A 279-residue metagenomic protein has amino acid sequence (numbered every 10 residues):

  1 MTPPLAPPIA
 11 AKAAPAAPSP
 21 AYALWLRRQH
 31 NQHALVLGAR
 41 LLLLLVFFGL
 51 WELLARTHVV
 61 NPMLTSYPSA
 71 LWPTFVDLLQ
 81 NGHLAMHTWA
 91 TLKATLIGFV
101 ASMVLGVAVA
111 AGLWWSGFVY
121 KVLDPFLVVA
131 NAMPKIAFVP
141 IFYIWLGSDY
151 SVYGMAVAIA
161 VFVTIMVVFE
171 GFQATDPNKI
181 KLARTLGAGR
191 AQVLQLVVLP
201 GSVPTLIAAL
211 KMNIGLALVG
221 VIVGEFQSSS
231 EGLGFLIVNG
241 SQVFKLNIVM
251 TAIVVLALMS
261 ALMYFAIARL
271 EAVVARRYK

Functional and structural regions predicted by a protein language model:
M1-L42, F265-K279: Transmembrane alpha-helical segments of polytopic membrane transport and secretion proteins
L24-H33, R56-V100: Periplasmic/extracellular loop-to-transmembrane helix junction in inner-membrane transport proteins
N31-V59: N-terminal signal-anchor transmembrane alpha helix
M86-A94, F142-T164, I207, I248-I253: Loop-to-helix entry region at the N-terminal start of transmembrane alpha-helices in multi-pass membrane transporters
I97-L127: Transmembrane-helix boundary motif in ABC transporter permease subunits
G117, Q173, P204, M250-K279: C-terminal transmembrane helix and the adjacent membrane-cytosol boundary/short C-terminal tail of inner/organellar
G117, S148-N213: Membrane-cytosol interface at the C-terminal ends of specific transmembrane alpha-helices in multi-pass membrane
I144-W145, F172, V219-L256, A275-K279: Glycine-rich helix-loop "coupling/hinge" segments at transmembrane-helix boundaries in multipass transporters
